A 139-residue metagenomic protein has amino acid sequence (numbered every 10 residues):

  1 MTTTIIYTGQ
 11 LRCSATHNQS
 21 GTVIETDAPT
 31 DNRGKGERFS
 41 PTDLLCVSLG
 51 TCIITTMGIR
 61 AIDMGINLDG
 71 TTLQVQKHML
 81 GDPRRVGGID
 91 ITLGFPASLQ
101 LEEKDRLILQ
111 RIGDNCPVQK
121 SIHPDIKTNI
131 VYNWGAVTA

Functional and structural regions predicted by a protein language model:
M1-V47, T55-A139: Extended beta-strand/beta-hairpin segments
